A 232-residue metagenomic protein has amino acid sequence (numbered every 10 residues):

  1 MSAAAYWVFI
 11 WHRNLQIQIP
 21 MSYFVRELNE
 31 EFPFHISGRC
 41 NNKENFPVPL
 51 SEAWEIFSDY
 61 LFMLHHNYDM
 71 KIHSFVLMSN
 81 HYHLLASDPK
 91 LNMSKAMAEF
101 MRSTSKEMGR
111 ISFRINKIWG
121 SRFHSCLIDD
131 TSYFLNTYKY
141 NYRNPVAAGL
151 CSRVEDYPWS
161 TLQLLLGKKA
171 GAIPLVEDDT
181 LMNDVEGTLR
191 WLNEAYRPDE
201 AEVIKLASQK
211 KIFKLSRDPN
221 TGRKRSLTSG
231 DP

Functional and structural regions predicted by a protein language model:
M1-S74, M78, S87-P232: Short Pro-Cys-Gly-centered "Cys-loop" motif that presents a nucleophilic cysteine in a tight turn
H81-Y82: Short acidic-rich active-site patches of cyclic nucleotide enzymes
